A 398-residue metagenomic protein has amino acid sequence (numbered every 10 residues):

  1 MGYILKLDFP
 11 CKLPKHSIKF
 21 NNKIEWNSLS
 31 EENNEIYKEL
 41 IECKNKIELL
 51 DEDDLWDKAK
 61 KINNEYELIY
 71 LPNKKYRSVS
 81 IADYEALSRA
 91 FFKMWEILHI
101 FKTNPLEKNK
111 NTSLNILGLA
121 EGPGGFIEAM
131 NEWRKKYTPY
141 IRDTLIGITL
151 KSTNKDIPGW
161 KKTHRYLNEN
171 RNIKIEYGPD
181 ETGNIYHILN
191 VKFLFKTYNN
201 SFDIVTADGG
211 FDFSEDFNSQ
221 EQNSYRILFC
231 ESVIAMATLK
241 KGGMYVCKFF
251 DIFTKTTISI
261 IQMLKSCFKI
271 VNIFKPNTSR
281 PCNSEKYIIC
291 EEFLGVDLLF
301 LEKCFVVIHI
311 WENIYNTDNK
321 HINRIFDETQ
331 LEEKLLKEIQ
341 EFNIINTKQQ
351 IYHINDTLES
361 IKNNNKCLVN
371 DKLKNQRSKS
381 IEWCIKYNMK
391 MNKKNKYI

Functional and structural regions predicted by a protein language model:
M1-T197, N319, N323-I398: Intrinsically disordered, low-complexity glycine/charged-rich regulatory or linker segments that flank or connect
P72-R77, A207-Q220: Gly-rich Lys/Arg/Thr-decorated short loops/hinges at beta-loop-alpha junctions or inter-strand turns that position
N115-G118, I146-G147, T206, M244-K248 (+2 more regions): Beta-strand cores of modular interaction/reader domains in eukaryotic scaffold and signaling proteins, especially PDZ
L117-P123, T197-E215: Conserved proline-anchored active-site loop of SAM-dependent methyltransferases that bridges a beta-strand
E121-F126, L150-T153, G210-D212, D251-I252 (+2 more regions): Conserved beta-strand elements of beta-rich interaction domains across eukaryotes, especially beta-propellers
G125-E132, K155-W160, D216-N218, K255-I261 (+1 more regions): A short acidic (Asp/Glu
N218-I273: Conserved Class I SAM-dependent methyltransferase catalytic core
S259-N319: Class I S-adenosyl-L-methionine
